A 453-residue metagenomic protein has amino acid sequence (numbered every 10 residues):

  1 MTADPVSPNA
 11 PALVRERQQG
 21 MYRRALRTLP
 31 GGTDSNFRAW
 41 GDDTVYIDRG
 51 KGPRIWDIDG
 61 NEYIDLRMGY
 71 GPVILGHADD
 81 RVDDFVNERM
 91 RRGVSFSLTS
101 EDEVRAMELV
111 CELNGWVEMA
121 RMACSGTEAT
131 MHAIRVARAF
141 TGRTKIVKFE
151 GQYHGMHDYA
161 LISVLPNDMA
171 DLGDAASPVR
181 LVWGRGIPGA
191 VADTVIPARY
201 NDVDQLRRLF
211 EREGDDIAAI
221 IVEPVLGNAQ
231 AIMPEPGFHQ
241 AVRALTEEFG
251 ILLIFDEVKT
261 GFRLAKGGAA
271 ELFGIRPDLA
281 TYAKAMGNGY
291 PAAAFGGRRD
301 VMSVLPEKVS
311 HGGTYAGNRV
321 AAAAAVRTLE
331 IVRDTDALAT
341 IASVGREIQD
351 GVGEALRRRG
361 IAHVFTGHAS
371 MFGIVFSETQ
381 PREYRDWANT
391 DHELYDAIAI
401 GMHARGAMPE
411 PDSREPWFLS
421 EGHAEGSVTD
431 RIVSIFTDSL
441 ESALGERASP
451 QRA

Functional and structural regions predicted by a protein language model:
T2-A453: Conserved N-terminal phosphate-binding loop of PLP-dependent enzymes in the Aspartate aminotransferase
